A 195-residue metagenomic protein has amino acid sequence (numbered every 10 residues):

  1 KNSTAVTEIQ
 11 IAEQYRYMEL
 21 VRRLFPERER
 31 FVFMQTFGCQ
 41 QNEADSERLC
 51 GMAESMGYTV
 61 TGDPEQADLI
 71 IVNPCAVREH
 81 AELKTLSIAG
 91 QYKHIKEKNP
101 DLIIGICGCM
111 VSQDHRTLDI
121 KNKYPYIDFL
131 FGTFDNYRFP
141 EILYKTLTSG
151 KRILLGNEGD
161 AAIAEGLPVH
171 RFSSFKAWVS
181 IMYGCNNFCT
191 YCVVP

Functional and structural regions predicted by a protein language model:
K1-P195: Proteins enriched for Cys/Gly/acidic motifs involved in redox and nucleic-acid/cofactor modification
